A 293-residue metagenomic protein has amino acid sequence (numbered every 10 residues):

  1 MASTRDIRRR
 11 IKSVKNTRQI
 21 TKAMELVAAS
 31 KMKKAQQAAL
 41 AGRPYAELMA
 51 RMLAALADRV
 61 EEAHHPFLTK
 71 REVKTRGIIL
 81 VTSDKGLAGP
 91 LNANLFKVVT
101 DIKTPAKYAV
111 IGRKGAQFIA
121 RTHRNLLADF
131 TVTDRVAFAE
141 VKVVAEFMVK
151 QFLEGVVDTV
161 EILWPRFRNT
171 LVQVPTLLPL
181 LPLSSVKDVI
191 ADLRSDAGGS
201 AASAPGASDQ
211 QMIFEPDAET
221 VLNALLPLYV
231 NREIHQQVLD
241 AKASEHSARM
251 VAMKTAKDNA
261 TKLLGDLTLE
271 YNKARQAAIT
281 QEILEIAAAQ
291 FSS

Functional and structural regions predicted by a protein language model:
M1-S293: C-terminal beta-strand-loop-alpha-helix "lid" module of Rossmann-like NAD(P)-dependent dehydrogenases
